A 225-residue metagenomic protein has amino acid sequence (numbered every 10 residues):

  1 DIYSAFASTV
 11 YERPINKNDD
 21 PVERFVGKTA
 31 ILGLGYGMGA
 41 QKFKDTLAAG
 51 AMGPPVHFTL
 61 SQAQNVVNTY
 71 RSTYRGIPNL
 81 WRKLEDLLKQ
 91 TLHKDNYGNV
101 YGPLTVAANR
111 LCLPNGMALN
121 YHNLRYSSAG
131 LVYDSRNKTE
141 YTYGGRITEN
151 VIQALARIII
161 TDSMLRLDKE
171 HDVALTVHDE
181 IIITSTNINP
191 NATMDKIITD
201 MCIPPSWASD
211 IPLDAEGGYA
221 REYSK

Functional and structural regions predicted by a protein language model:
D1-K225: Conserved catalytic core of nucleotide polymerization and phosphodiester-bond processing enzymes
